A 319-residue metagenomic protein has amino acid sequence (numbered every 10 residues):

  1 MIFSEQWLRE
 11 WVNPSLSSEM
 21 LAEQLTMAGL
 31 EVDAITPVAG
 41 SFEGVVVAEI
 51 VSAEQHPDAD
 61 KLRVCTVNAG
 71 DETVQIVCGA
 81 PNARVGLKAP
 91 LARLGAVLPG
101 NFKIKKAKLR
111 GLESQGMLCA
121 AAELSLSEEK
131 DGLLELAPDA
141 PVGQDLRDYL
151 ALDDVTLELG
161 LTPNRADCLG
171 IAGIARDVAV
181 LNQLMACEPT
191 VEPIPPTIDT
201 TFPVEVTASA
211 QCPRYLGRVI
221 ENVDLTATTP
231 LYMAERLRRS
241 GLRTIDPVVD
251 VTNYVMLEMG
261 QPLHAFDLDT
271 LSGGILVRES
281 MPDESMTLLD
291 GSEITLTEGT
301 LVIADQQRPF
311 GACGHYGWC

Functional and structural regions predicted by a protein language model:
M1-I198: Phosphate-backbone binding interfaces of nucleic-acid-interacting proteins
I2-F3, W7, A80-K88, P163-V180 (+2 more regions): Conserved phosphate/anionic-ligand binding catalytic regions in large, soluble enzymes, centered on
E5, E23, A28, R63 (+3 more regions): Glycine/proline-enriched, intrinsically flexible loops and inter-domain linkers
E10-W11, I76, K108, L161-C168 (+5 more regions): Hydrophobic alpha-helical scaffolding
A39, C78-P81, K105-L109, Q144-Y149 (+8 more regions): A generic local secondary-structure boundary/capping motif
E49-V77, A234-E235, T252-C319: Conserved mixed alpha/beta core segments that line enzyme active sites in large multi-domain catalysts
V74-Q75, K88-P90, Q115-M117, E158 (+6 more regions): Structural motif
G95-A96, Q144-L152, D224-T226, P282-G299: A short, flexible low-complexity segment enriched in Lys/Arg and Gly/Pro that occurs in N-terminal basic tails
